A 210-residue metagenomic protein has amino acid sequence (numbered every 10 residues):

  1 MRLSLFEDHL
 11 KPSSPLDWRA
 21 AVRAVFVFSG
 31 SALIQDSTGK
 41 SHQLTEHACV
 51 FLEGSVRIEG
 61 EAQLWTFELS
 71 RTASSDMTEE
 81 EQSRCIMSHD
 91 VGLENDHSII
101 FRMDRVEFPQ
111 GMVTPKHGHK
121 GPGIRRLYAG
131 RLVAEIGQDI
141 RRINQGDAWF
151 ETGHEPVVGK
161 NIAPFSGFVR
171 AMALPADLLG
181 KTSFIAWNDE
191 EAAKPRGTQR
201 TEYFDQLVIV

Functional and structural regions predicted by a protein language model:
M1-R23, Q82-T114, A171-P175: A short glycine-rich, His/Asp/Glu-containing loop-to-beta-strand
E7-S14, A24, S31-V56, F108 (+1 more regions): Short acidic-glycine-tyrosine-enriched beta hairpin
D17-R19, H117-H119, V157: Histidine-centered active-site/metal-ligand motif
A20-A21, Q35-S37, T45-H47, G60-C85: Cytosolic regulatory regions built on CNB/CRP/Popeye-like sensor folds
A20-I34, H119-A134, F168-P175: Short, conserved beta-strand element in jelly-roll/cupin
G54-Q63, G159-I162: Asparagine-centered strand-capping/turn motif at beta-strand->loop junctions
F67-R102, A163-V210: Double-stranded beta-helix
H97-A148: A contiguous binding-surface segment within folded domains or other stable secondary-structure elements
